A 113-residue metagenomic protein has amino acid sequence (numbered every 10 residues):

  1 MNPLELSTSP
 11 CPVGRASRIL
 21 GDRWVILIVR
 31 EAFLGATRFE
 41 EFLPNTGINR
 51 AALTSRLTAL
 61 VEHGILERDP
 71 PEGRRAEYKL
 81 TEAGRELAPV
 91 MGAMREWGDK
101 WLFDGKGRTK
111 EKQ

Functional and structural regions predicted by a protein language model:
M1-T8: N-terminal intrinsically disordered/low-complexity leader segments
C11-A52, K79: N-terminal helix-turn-helix DNA-binding core of bacterial DNA-binding proteins
A16, E31, R56, V90-A93: Residue-level recognition of specific faces of alpha-helices
L20, L27, L53, L57-L60 (+3 more regions): Generic leucine side-chain signal with a strong bias for well-ordered alpha-helical environments
G21, E72-A93: Basic, amphipathic "hinge/linker" alpha-helix immediately C-terminal to the N-terminal HTH DNA-binding motif
L34, E62, E96-D99: Residues at helix-coil transition
F39-R74: Canonical helix-turn-helix DNA-binding module
E86-Q113: Amphipathic alpha-helical dimerization/coiled-coil segments that flank or bridge DNA-binding/regulatory modules
